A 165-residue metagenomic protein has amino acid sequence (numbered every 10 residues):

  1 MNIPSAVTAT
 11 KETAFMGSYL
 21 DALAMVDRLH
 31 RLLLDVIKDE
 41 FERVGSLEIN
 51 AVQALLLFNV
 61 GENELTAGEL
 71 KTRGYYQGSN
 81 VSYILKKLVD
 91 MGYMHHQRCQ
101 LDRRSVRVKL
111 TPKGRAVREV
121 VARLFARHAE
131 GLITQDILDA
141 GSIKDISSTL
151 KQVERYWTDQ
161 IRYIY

Functional and structural regions predicted by a protein language model:
M1-F15, L138-Y165: C-terminal regulatory/oligomerization modules of transcriptional regulators
M1-L47: N-terminal leader segment of winged-helix/HTH proteins
S18, A51-Q53, K113, S142: N-terminal positioning helix adjacent to the helix-turn-helix/winged-helix DNA-binding module
L29, L33, E40, G74 (+2 more regions): Alpha-helical linker/hinge and terminal dimerization helices associated with HTH transcriptional regulators
V36-Q77: N-terminal helix-turn-helix DNA-binding core of bacterial DNA-binding proteins
L57, L70, L85-M91: Basic amphipathic alpha-helical segments that dock to polyanions
K86-D145: Charged, amphipathic alpha-helical coiled-coil/dimerization segments
